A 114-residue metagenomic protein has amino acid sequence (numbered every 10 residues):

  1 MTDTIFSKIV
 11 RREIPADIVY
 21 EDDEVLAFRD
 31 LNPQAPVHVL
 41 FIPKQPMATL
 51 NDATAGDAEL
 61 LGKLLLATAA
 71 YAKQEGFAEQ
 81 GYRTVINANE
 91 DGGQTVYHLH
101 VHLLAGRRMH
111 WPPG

Functional and structural regions predicted by a protein language model:
M1-G114: HIT superfamily nucleotide-processing domains
